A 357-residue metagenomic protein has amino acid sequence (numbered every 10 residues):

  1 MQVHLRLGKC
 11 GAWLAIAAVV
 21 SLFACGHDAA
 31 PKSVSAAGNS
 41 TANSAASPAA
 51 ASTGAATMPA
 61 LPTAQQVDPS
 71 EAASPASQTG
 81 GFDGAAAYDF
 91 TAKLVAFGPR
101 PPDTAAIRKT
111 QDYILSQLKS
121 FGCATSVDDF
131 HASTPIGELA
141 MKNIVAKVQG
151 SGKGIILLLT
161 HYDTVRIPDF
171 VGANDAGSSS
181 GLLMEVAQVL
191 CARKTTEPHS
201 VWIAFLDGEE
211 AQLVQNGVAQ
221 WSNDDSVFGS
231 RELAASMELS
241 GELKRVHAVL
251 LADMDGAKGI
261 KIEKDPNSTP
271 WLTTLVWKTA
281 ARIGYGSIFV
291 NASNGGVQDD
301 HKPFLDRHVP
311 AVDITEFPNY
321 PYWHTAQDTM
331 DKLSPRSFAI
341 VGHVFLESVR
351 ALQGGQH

Functional and structural regions predicted by a protein language model:
Q2-L14: Bacterial N-terminal signal peptides that target proteins for export
S21-A24: C-terminal motif of bacterial Sec signal peptides marking the signal peptidase cleavage site
G26-P59: Short, low-complexity, disordered segments immediately C-terminal to signal peptides in bacterial exported proteins
P62-R108, F121, D163-T164, N319-T329: N-terminal capping segment at the start of a domain
P75-G81, V95-A106, A132-T134, R166-G177 (+4 more regions): Second-shell loop/turn segments in exported
Q78, A248, D255-H357: Active-site-adjacent substrate-binding region of metalloamidase/peptidase-like peptide-processing proteins
D89-S151: A non-catalytic alpha/beta surface segment that caps or lines the substrate-entry region of metallo-dependent hydrolase
R166-K278, G296: Acidic/histidine-rich catalytic neighborhood of metal-dependent amide-processing enzymes
